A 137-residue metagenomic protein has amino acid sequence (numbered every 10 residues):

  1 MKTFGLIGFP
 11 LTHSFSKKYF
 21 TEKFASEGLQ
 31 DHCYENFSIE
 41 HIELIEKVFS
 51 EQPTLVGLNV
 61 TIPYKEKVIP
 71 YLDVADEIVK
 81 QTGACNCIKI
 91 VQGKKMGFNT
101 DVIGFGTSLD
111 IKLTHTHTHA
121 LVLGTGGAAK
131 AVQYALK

Functional and structural regions predicted by a protein language model:
K2-L113: Phosphate/diphosphate ligand-binding glycine-rich loop within oxidoreductases
G5, L121-L123: Conserved beta-strand elements of the Class I
F9, G124-G126: Glycine-rich Rossmann-fold phosphate-binding loop(s) that bind the pyrophosphate of adenine dinucleotide cofactors
T116-T118: Intrinsically disordered, low-complexity terminal segments enriched in Ser/Thr
A129-K130: N-terminal Rossmann-fold NAD(P) dinucleotide-binding loop
Q133, K137: Gly/Ala-rich phosphate-binding loop of Rossmann-like dinucleotide-binding domains, activating on the conserved
